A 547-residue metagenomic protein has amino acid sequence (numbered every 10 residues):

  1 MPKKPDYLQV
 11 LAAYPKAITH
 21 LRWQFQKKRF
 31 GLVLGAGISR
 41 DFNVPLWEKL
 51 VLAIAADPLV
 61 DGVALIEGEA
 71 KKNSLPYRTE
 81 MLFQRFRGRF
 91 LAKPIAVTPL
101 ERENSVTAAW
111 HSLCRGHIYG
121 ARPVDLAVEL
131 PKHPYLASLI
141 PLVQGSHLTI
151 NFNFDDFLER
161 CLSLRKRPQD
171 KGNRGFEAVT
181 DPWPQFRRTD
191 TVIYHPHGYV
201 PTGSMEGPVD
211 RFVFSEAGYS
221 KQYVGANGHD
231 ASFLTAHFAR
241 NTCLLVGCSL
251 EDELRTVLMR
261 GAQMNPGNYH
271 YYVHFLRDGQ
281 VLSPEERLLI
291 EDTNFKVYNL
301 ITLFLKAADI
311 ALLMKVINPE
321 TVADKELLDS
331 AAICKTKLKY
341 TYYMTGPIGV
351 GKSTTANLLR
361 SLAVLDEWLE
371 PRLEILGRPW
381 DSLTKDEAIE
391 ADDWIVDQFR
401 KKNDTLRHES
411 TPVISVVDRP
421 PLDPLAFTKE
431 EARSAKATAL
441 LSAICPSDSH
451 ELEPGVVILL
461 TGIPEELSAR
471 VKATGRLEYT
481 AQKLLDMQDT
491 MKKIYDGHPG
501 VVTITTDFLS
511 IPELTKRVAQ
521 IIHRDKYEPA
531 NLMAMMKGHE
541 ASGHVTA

Functional and structural regions predicted by a protein language model:
P2-L244, C248-L327: Conserved catalytic-core helix/loop/strand module for nucleotide-ribose chemistry
A332-K337, G475-L477, Q482-A547: NTP-dependent small-molecule kinase module
M344: Hydrophobic anchor at the beta1->P-loop junction of P-loop NTPases
I348: The conserved Walker
G351: Conserved glycine(s) of the Walker
N357-R407: Conserved substrate/cofactor phosphate-moiety recognition/catalytic segment in nucleotide-dependent phosphotransferases
D392-D448: Glycine-rich phosphate-binding loop used to anchor ATP phosphates in small-molecule kinases, encompassing both
F427-K493: A glycine- and Lys/Arg-enriched "phosphate-lid" helix/loop adjacent to the NTP-binding pocket of small-molecule kinases
